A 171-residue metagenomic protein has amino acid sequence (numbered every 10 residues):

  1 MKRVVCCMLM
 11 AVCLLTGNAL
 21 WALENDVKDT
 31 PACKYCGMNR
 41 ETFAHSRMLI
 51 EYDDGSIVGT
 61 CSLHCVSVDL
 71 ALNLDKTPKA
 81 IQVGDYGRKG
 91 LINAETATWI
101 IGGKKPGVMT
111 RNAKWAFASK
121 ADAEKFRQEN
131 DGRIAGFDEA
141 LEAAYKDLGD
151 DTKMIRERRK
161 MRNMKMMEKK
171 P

Functional and structural regions predicted by a protein language model:
M1-V4: Positively charged n-region of N-terminal signal peptides that target proteins for export
C6-C7, E51: N-terminal hydrophobic alpha-helix used for membrane targeting or insertion
C7-G17: Bacterial N-terminal signal peptides
W21-P171: Intrinsically disordered, low-complexity terminal tails/loops enriched in metal-binding residues
